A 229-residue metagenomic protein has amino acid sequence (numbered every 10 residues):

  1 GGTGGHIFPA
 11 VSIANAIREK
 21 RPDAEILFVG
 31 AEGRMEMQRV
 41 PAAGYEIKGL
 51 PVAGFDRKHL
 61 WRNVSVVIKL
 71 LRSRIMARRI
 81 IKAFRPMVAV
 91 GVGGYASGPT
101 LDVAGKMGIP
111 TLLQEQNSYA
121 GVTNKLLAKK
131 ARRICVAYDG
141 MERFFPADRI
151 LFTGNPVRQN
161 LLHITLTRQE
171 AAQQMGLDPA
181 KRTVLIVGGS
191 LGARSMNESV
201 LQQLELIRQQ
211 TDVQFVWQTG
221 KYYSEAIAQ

Functional and structural regions predicted by a protein language model:
G1, E19-K69, R74, K221-Y223: Conserved nucleotide-sugar phosphate-binding/catalytic loop shared by glycosyltransferases and other
H6-R18: Short amphipathic alpha-helix
R18, R78-V90, A96-L112, K125-R133: Glycosyltransferases and closely related glycan-assembly transferases that use nucleotide-activated donors
E25, E46, G105-A172, L177-P179: Active-site-proximal region of nucleotide-activated glycan assembly enzymes, centered on histidine/acidic-rich loops
E25-A31, C135-Y138, V213-G220: Short internal beta-strands
F28, G91, F152, I186 (+1 more regions): A structural signal for the hydrophobic beta-strands that form the central parallel beta-sheet of Rossmann-like
R34-M35, R39, A43, L166-Q229: Donor-nucleotide binding loops and adjacent catalytic segments primarily of GT-B fold Leloir glycosyltransferases
S65-K82, E170-Q173: Glycine-rich, highly charged phosphate/nucleotide-binding loops
